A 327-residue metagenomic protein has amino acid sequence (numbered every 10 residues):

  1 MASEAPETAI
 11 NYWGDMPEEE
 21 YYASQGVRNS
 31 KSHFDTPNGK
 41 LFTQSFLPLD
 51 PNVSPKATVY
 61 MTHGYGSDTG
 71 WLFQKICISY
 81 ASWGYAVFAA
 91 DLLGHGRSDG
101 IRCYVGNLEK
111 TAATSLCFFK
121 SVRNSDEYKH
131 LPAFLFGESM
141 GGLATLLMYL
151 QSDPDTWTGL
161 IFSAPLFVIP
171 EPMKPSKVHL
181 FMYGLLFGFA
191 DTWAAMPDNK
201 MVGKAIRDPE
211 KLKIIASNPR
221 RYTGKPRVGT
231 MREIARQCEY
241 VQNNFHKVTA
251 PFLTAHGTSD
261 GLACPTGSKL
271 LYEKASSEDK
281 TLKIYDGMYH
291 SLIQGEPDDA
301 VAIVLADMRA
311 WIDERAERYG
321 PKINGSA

Functional and structural regions predicted by a protein language model:
M1-P51, G203, I323-A327: An N-terminal hydrophobic leader/cap segment in hydrolases
Y65-I78: The serine-hydrolase catalytic nucleophile loop
D68-W71, G96-L131, D299-I303: Catalytic nucleophile-loop/oxyanion-hole region of alpha/beta-hydrolase and closely related hydrolase-like folds
C77-G100: Conserved alpha/beta-hydrolase
E138-P226, T230: Alpha/beta-hydrolase-fold enzymes
V248, T254-H256, D260: Short beta-strand/loop motif that positions the catalytic acidic residue of the alpha/beta-hydrolase fold
A250, C264-E273: Short alpha-helix in the alpha/beta-hydrolase fold that links the catalytic acid
D286-A327: Catalytic active-site module of serine/aspartate enzymes centered on a nucleophile-bearing elbow/loop
